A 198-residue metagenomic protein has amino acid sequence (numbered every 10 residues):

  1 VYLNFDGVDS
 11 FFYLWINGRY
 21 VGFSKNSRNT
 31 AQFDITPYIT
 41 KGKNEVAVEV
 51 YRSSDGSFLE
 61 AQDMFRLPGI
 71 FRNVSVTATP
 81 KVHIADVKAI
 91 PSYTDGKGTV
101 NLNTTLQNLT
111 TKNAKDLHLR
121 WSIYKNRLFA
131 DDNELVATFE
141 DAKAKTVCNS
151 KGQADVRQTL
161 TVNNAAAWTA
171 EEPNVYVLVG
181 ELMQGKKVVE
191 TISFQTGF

Functional and structural regions predicted by a protein language model:
V1-D86, L109, N126, V177 (+1 more regions): Accessory beta-strand-rich segments of carbohydrate-active enzymes
I16, G98-V147, A154-V156: Beta-strand-rich binding/interaction modules
S24-S27, Y38-T40, T94, A142-A154: Short proline/glycine- and polar residue-rich coil/turn motifs
N29-F33, G152-L160: Short strand-edge motifs at loop-to-beta-strand transitions and within beta-strands of extracellular beta-rich domains
I39-K43, K112-A114, V162-V177: Short glycine/proline/serine/threonine-rich loop/turn segments at secondary-structure transition edges
Y51, S122, E171-Q184: Internal, hydrophobic beta-strand segments that form the core of beta-sheet-rich folds
Y51-F58, L128, A167, M183-T191: Short acidic/polar inter-strand loop motif in beta-rich domains
K88-P91, L178-F198: N-terminal carbohydrate-binding accessory modules
